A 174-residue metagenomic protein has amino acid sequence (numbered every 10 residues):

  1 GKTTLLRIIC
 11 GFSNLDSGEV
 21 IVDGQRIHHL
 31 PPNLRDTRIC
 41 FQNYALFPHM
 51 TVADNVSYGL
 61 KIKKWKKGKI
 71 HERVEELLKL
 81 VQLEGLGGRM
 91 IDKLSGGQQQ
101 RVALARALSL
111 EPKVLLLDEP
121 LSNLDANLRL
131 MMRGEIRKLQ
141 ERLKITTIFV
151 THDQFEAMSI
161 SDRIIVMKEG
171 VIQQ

Functional and structural regions predicted by a protein language model:
T3-L6, V102: ABC ATPase nucleotide-binding domain helices that frame the ATP-binding cleft
C10: Helix-to-loop junction immediately C-terminal to a conserved catalytic motif
S13-N14, I21, K61: A position-specific signal in ABC ATPase nucleotide-binding domains
G18-R26: Conserved ABC transporter NBD signature motif
H29-N33: Conserved post-Walker A segment of ABC ATPase nucleotide-binding domains
R35-D36, L46-Q174: ABC ATPase nucleotide-binding domains
N43: Serine-hydrolase catalytic-loop signature spanning alpha/beta hydrolases and amidase-signature enzymes
